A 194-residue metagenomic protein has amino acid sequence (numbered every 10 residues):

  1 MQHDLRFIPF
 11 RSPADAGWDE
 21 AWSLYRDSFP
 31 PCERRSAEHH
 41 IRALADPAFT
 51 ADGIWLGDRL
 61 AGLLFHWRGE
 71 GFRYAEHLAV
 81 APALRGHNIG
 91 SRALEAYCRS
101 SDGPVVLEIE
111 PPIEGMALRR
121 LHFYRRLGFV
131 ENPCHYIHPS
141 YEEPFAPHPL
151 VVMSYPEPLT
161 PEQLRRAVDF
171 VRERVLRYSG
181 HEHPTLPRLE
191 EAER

Functional and structural regions predicted by a protein language model:
M1-H39, L150, R166-H181, T185-L189: Short amphipathic alpha-helix that is part of the acyltransferase structural core
A43-G53, A146: A short helix-loop-beta-strand connector motif used in the catalytic cores of GNAT acetyltransferases and, in some
G53, R59-R68, F72-A79: Conserved beta-strand in the GNAT
V80, G86-S100: Conserved acetyl-CoA-binding loop-helix of GNAT-fold acetyltransferases
L94, A117-R120, Y136-E143: Short glycine/proline-centered loop/turn elements that form peptide/ligand docking sites
S100-M116: Conserved GNAT acetyl-CoA-binding A-motif
P111-C134: Conserved active-site alpha-helix within GNAT-family acetyltransferase domains
E131-R174: A contiguous, mid-protein "functional segment" used to position or interact with cofactors/ions or partner subunits
